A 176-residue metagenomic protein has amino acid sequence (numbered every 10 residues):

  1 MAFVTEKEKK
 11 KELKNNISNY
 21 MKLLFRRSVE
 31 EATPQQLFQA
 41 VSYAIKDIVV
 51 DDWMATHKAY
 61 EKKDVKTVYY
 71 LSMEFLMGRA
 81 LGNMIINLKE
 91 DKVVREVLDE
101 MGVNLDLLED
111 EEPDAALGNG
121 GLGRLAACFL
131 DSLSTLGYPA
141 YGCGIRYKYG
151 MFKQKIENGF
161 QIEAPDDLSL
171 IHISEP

Functional and structural regions predicted by a protein language model:
A2-K63, T67-Y69, M73-L88: Extended, charge-enriched "interface" segments that sit outside catalytic cores
A44, I48, D52, V97 (+2 more regions): Generic, well-ordered alpha-helical scaffold segments in large soluble proteins
Y70, F75-L76, A80-G82, G120-S134 (+1 more regions): Conserved phosphate/anionic-ligand binding catalytic regions in large, soluble enzymes, centered on
M77-R79, R124, Y147-I156: Flexible loop/turn segments at secondary-structure boundaries
R95-D114: Residues forming anionic-ligand binding surfaces in small-molecule and nucleic-acid pockets of primarily soluble enzymes
L130-K153: Glycine-rich phosphate/pyrophosphate-binding loops and their adjacent beta-strand/loop elements at enzyme active sites
Q161-L170: Acidic, His- and aromatic-enriched active-site or binding-groove loops in soluble protein domains that engage sugars
I171-P176: Residue-level detector of conserved catalytic or cofactor/ligand-binding positions in enzyme active sites
